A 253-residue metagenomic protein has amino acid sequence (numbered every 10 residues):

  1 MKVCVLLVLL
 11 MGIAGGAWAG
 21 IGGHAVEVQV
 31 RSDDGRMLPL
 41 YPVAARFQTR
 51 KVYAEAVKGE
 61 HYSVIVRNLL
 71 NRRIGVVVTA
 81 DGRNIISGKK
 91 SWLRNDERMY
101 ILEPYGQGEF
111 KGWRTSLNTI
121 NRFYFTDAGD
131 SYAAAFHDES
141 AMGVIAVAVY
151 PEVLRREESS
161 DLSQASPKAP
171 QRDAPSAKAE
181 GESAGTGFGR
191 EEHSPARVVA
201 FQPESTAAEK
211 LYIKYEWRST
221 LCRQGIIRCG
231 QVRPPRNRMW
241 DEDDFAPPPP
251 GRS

Functional and structural regions predicted by a protein language model:
M1-V5: Positively charged n-region of N-terminal signal peptides that target proteins for export
L6-L7, A17: Cleavable N-terminal signal peptides
W18-S253: Intrinsically disordered, low-complexity segments enriched in small/polar residues
